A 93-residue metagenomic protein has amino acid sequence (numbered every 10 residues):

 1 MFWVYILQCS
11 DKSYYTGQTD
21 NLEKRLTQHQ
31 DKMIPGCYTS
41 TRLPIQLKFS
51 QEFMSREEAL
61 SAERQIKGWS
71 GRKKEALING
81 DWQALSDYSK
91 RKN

Functional and structural regions predicted by a protein language model:
M1-I34, S40-S50, L60-K67, G80-N93: GIY-YIG nuclease catalytic motif and its immediate N-terminal context
L22, S55-E57, G71: Residues at or immediately preceding the N-termini of alpha-helices
R72-I78: A short, polar/charged loop-to-alpha-helix boundary motif
